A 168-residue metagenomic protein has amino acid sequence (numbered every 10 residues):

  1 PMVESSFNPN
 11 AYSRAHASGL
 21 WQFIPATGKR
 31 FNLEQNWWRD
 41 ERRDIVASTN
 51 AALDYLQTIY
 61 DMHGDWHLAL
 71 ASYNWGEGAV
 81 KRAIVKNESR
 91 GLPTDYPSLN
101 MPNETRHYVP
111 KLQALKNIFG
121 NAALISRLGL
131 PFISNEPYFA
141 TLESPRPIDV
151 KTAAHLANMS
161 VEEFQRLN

Functional and structural regions predicted by a protein language model:
P1: Substrate-binding cleft of carbohydrate-active enzyme catalytic domains
A11-N32: Short, surface-exposed glycine/acidic/tryptophan-bearing loops
R30, Q35-W38, R42-M62, H67-N168: Extracytoplasmic and endomembrane cell-envelope/extracellular-matrix remodeling and assembly machinery
